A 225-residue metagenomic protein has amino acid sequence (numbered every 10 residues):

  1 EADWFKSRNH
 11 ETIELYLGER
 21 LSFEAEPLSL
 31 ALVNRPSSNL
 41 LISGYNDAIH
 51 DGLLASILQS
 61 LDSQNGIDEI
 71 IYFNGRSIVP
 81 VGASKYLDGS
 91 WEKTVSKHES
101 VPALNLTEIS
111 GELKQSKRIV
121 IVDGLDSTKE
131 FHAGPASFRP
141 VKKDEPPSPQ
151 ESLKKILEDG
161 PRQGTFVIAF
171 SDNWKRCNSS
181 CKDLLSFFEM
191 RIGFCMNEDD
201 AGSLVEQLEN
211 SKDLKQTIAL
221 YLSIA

Functional and structural regions predicted by a protein language model:
D3-L28: N-terminal pre-Walker A segment at the start of P-loop NTPase domains
E19-F23, L30-N34, D159, D183-L184: Replace "in large, NTP-powered and nucleic-acid-processing enzymes" with "in large, NTP-powered factors and other
E24, P36-Q64, Y72: Glycine-rich P-loop/Walker A and Walker A-like loops and their local beta1-loop-alpha1 context in P-loop NTPases
N65-P102: AAA+/P-loop NTPase substrate/partner-engagement loops
I67-E69, Q115-I119, P161-A169: Loop/turn-to-beta-strand initiation segments
I78, S127-E130, K175-R176: Residues immediately C-terminal
G89-L106, S110-G111, R139-A225: Conserved ATP-driven motor cores of ASCE-family P-loop NTPases powering translocation/secretion/packaging/pilus
D123-L125: Walker B catalytic acidic pair
